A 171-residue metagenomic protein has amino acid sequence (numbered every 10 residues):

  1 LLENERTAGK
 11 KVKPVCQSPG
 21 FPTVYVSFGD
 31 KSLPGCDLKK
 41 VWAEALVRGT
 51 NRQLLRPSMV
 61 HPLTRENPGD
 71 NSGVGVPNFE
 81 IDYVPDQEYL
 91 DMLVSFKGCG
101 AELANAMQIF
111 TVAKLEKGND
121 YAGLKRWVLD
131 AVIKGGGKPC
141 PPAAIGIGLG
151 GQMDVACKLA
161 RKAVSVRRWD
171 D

Functional and structural regions predicted by a protein language model:
L1-D171: Non-transmembrane, aqueous-exposed alpha-helical and coiled segments at domain scale
